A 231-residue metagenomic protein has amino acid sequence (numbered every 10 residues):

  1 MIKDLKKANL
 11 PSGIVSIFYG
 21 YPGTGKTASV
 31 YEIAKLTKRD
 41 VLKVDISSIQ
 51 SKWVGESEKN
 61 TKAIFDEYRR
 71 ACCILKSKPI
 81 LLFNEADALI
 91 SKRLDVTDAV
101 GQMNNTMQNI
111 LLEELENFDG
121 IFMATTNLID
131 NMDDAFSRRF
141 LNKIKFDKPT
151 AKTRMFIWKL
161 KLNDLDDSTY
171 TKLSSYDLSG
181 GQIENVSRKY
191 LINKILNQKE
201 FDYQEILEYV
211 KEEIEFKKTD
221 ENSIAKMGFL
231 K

Functional and structural regions predicted by a protein language model:
M1-L173: Walker A/P-loop NTP-binding motif of AAA+ ATPase domains
A135, K148-K231: C-terminal alpha-helical "lid" subdomain
